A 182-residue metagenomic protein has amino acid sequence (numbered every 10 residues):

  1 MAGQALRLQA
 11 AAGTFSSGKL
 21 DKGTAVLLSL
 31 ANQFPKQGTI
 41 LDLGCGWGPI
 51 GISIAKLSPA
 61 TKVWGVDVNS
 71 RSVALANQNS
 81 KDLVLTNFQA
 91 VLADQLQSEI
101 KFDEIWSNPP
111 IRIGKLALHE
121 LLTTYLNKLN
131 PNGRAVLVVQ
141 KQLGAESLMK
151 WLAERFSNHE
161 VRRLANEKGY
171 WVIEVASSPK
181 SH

Functional and structural regions predicted by a protein language model:
M1-F34: Class I SAM-dependent transferase core
K22-E99, E104-S107: Conserved SAM/SAH cofactor-binding pocket of Class I
I54, Y125, L152: Class I S-adenosylmethionine-dependent transferase superfamily signal
D67-S70, A117, Q140: Short beta->alpha hinge that forms the Motif I/post-I loop of the SAM-binding pocket
I111-I113, Q140-A145: Short "lid" loop at the C-terminus of a central beta-strand within the Rossmann-like core of SAM-dependent
H119-P131: A short glycine-rich, Lys/Arg-flanked "PGG" loop and its adjoining helix->strand segment in the class I
N132-V139: Conserved beta-strand signature within the Rossmann-like core of class I S-adenosyl-L-methionine
A145-H182: Class I S-adenosyl-L-methionine
